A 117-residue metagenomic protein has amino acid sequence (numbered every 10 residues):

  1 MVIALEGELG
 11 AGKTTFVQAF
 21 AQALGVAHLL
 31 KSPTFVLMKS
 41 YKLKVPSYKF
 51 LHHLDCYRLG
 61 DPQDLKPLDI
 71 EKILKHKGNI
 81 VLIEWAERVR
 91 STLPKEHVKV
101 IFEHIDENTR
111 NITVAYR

Functional and structural regions predicted by a protein language model:
I3-L5: Hydrophobic anchor at the beta1->P-loop junction of P-loop NTPases
L9: The conserved Walker
K13: Conserved lysine of the Walker
Q22, D61-L65, D69-R117: Short phosphate-coordinating micro-motif centered on Lys-Gly-acidic
V26-Y41: Short beta-strand-centered segment that lines the nucleotide-binding/catalytic pocket of NTP-utilizing
K42-F50: Short, basic, low-complexity termini and linkers enriched in Ser/Thr/Gly/Pro that act as targeting/leader peptides
L51-P62: Switch II (G3) loop of P-loop NTPases
